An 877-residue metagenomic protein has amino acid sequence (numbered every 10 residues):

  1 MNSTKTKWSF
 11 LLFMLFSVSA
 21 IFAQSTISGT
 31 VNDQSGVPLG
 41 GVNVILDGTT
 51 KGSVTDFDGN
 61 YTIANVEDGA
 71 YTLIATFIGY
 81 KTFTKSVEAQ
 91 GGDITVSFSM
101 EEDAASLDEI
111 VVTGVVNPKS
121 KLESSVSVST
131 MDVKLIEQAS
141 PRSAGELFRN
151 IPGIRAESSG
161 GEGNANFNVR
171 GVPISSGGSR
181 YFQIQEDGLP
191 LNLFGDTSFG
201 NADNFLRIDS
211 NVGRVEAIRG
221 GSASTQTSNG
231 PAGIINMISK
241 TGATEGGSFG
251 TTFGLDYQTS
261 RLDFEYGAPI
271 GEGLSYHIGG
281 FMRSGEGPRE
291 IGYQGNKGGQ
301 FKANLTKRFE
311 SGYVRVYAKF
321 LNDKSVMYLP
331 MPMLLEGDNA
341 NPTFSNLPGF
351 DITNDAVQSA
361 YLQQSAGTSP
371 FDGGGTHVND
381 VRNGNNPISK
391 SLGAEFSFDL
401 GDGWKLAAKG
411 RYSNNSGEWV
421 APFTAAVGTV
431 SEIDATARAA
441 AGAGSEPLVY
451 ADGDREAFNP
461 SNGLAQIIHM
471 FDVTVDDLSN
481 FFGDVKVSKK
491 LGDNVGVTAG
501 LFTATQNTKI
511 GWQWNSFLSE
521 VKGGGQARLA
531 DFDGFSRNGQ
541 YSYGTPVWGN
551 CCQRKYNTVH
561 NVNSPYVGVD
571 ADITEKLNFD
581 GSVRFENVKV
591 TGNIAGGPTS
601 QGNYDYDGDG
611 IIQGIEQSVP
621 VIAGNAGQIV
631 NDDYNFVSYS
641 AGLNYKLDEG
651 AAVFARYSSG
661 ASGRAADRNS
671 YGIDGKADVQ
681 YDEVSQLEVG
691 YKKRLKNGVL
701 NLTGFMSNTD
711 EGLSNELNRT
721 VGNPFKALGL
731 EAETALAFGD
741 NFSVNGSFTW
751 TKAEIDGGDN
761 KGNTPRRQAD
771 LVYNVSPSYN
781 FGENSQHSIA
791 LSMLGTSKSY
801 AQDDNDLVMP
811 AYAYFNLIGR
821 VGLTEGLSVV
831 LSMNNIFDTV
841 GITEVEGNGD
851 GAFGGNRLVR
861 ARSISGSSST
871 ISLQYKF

Functional and structural regions predicted by a protein language model:
N32-D47, I74-K81, Q90-E137, E186: Short, acidic, small-residue-rich periplasmic hinge/interaction motif at the N-terminus of Gram-negative outer-membrane
A64, P190-R219: Short acidic/polar hinge/loop motifs at secondary-structure boundaries that mediate gating or recognition
V128, G145-P190: Extracytoplasmic beta-strand/coil segments of soluble accessory domains associated with Gram-negative outer-membrane
F205-G246, K876: A beta-strand signature from Gram-negative outer-membrane beta-barrel systems, especially the internal plug domain
G221-S222, I234-P269, G279-G292: Short strand-turn segments of transmembrane beta-barrel domains in outer membranes, especially the first one or two
T306-R308, Y313-S391, E418-D476, R528-R554 (+2 more regions): Acidic/polar loop-and-plug regions of large Gram-negative outer-membrane beta-barrel proteins
V699-T709, N715, V721-D804, F837-V840 (+1 more regions): Gram-negative outer-membrane beta-barrel transporters
G739, L794-Q802, V821-F877: C-terminal beta-signal and adjacent terminal beta-strands/loops of Gram-negative outer-membrane beta-barrel proteins
